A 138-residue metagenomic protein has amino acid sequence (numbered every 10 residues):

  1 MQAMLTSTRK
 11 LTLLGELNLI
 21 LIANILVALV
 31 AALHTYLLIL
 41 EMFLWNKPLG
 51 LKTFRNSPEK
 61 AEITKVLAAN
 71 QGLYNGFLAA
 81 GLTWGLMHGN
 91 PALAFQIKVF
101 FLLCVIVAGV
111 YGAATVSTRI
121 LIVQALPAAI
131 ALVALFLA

Functional and structural regions predicted by a protein language model:
M1-L17: N-terminal amphipathic/basic-hydrophobic helices that include classical n-h-c signal peptides and signal-anchor
E16-L26, A61-T64, P91-K98, S117-I120: Membrane-interface helix-boundary signature
I22-F43: N-terminal signal-anchor transmembrane alpha helix
M42-T64: Cytosolic, membrane-interface loops and tails of multi-pass inner-membrane proteins
K60-F77: Interfacial helix-start motif at the membrane-water boundary
G72-G112: Mid-chain, well-packed structural core segment of small domains
Y111-A129: Interfacial loop-to-transmembrane junctions
P127-A138: Small-residue-rich segments of transmembrane alpha-helices in multi-pass membrane proteins, especially helix faces
